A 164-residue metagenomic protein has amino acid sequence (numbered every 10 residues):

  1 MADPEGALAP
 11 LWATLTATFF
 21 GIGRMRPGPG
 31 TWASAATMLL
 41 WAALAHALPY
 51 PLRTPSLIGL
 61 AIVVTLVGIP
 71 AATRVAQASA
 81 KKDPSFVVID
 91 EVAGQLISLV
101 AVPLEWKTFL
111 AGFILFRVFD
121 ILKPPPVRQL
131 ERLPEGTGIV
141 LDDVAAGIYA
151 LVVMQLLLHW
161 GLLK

Functional and structural regions predicted by a protein language model:
M1-A35, V67-S98, V118-I148: Interhelical loop and helix-boundary elements at the membrane-water interface of polytopic inner-membrane proteins
T14-L15, S34, R53-A61, E105-F109 (+2 more regions): Residue-level signature of transmembrane alpha-helical entry/exit and packing/kink sites in multi-pass membrane
G23-R24, Y50, G59, A80 (+1 more regions): Juxtamembrane/disordered regions of integral membrane proteins
M25-L44, S56-V64: Short Lys/Arg-rich amphipathic alpha-helical segments
A36-P49, L96-V102, M154: Interfacial segments of multi-pass membrane proteins
L44-I62, P126-G136: Membrane interface segments of multi-pass transport proteins and intramembrane proteases
F86-I89, V100-L115: Mid-chain, well-packed structural core segment of small domains
Q155-K164: Juxtamembrane boundary at the C-terminal end of a transmembrane helix
